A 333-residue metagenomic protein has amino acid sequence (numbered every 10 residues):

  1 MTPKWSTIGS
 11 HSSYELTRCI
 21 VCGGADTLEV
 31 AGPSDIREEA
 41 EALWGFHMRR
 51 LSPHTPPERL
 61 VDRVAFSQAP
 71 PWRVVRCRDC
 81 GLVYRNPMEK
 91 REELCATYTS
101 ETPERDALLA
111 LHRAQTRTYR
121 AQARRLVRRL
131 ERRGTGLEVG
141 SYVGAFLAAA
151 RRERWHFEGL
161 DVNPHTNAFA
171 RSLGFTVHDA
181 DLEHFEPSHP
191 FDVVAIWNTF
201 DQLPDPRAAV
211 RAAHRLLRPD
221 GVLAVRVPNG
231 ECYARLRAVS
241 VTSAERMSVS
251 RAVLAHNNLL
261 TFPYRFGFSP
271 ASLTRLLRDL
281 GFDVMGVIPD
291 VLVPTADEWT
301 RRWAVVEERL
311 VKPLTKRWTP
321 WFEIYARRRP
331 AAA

Functional and structural regions predicted by a protein language model:
M1-W197, R207-V210, P289-L292, E298-V305 (+4 more regions): Conserved N-terminal segment of class I S-adenosyl-L-methionine
S13-L16, Q68, P204-R215, V222-R329: S-adenosyl-L-methionine-dependent methyltransferase catalytic module, highlighting the catalytic core
G134, D220-G221: Surface-exposed loop/turn positions
N198-Q202: A short His-aromatic
